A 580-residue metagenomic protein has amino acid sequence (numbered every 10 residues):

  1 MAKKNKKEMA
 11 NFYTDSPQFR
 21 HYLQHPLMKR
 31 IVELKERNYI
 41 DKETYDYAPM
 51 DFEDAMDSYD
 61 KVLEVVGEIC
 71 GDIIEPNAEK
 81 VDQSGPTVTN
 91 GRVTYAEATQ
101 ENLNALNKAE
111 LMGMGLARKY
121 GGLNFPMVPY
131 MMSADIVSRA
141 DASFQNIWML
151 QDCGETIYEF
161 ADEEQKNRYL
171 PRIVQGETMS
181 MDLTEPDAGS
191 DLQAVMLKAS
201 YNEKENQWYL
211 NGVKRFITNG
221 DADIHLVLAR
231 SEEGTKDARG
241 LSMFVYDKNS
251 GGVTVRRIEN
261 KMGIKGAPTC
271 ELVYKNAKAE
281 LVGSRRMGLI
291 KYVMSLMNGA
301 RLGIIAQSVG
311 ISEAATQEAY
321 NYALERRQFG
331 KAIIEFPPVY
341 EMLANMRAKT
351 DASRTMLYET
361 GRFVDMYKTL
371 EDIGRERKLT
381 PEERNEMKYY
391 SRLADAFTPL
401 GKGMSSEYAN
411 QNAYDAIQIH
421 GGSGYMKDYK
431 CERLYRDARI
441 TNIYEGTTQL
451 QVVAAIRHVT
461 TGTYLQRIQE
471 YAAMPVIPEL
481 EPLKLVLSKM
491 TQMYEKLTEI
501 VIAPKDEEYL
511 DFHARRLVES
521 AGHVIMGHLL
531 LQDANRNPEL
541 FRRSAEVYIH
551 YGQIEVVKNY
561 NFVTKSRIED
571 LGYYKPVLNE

Functional and structural regions predicted by a protein language model:
A2-T89, V93, E580: Extended, charge-enriched "interface" segments that sit outside catalytic cores
E8-Q18, L27, I264, K388-A472 (+2 more regions): Alpha-helix capping/hinge segments and adjacent helical runs
E43, Y47, N249, R256 (+6 more regions): A glycine-rich, basic-preceded beta-loop-alpha segment at the flavin cofactor/substrate interface of flavin-utilizing
G67-E68, Y95-P171, Q175, T218-G220 (+2 more regions): Internal helix-loop-helix
Y120, G462, Y471-E580: C-terminal amphipathic alpha-helical interaction region
Q207, N211-V253: A short core secondary-structure module
E325-K349: Terminal amphipathic helices with adjacent charged low-complexity linkers/tails
D351-K402, T498-F512, L531-N535, E539: C-terminal helix-coil-helix/basic helical segment that borders enzyme active sites and/or dimer interfaces and provides
